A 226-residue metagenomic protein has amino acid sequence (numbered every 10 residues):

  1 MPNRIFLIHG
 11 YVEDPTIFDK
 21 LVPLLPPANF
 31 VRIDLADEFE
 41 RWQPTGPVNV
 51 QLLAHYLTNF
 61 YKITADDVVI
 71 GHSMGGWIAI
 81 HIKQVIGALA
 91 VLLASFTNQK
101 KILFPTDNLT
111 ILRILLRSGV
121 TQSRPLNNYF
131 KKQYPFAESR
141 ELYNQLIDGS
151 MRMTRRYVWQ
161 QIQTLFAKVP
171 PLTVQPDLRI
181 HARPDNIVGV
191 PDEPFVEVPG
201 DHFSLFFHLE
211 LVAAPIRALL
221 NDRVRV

Functional and structural regions predicted by a protein language model:
P2-W42: Conserved HGGG/HGGXW glycine-rich cap/lid loop of the alpha/beta-hydrolase fold
V22, V31-D67: Active-site loop/oxyanion-hole signature of alpha/beta-hydrolase fold enzymes
P27-V31, G46-V48, D67, G87-V91 (+2 more regions): Active-site regions of enzymes building and remodeling cell-envelope glycoconjugates
W42, G200-P215: Catalytic histidine-centered segment of alpha/beta-hydrolase-like enzymes
I70-A79: Gly/Ala-rich beta-loop-alpha elbow adjacent to hydrolase catalytic centers
Q84-V120: Flexible "cap/lid" loop of the alpha/beta hydrolase fold
T121-V169: Conserved alpha/beta-hydrolase catalytic His-Asp/Glu region
R156-P199, F203-F207: Conserved serine/cysteine hydrolase catalytic core
